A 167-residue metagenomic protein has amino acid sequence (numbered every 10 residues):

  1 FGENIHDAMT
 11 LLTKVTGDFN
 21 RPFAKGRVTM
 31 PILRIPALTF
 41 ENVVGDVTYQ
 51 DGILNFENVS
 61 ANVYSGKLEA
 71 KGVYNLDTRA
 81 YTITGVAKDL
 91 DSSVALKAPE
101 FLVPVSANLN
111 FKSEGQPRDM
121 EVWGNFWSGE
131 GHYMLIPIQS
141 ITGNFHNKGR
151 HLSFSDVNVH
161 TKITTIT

Functional and structural regions predicted by a protein language model:
F1, R27-I32, I53-V59, D89 (+2 more regions): Transmembrane beta-strand segments that form the barrel wall of outer-membrane beta-barrel proteins
D7-R21, N42-G52, N58-A61, K67-G85 (+5 more regions): Extended lipid/amphipathic-ligand handling interfaces
G26-V28, A70, G85, G124-F126: Membrane-embedded beta-strand positions of outer-membrane beta-barrel proteins
R27, L38-T39, P137: Low-complexity, polar/charged sequence tracts that form flexible coils or short amphipathic helices and often embed
P31-R34, K112-E114, E130-H132: Short beta-turn/strand-loop junction motif enriched in small, turn-promoting residues
R34-P36, A80, D91-S93, H132-M134: Gram-negative outer-membrane beta-barrel proteins
